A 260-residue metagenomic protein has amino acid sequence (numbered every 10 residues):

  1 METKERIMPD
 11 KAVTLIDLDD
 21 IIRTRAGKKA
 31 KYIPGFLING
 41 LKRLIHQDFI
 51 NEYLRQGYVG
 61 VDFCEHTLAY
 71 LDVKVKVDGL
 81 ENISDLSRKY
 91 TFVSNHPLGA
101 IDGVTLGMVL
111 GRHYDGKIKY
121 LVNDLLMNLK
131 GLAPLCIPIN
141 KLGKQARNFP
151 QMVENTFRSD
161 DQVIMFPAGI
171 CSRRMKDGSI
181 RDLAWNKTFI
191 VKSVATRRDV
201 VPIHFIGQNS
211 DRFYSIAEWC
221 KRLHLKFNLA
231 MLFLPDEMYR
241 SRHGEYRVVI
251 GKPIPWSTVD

Functional and structural regions predicted by a protein language model:
E2-V93, I101-T105, D115, A133: Membrane-anchoring hydrophobic helices of lipid-metabolizing enzymes
Y53, T67-V73, I139-Q145, G178-S179: Short, flexible loop segments at the rims of nucleotide/cofactor-binding pockets, characterized by
R88-S94, D161-P167, R198: Generic beta-sheet signal
V93-N95, L132-K141, A168, R173-K176: Short, basic, glycine/proline-bearing loop/turn elements
D115-R158: Conserved nucleotide-cofactor-binding alpha/beta core module
L121-N123, F166, I203-F205: Generic beta-sheet signal
Q162, R173-V259: A cross-family acyltransferase "interaction/gating" segment
